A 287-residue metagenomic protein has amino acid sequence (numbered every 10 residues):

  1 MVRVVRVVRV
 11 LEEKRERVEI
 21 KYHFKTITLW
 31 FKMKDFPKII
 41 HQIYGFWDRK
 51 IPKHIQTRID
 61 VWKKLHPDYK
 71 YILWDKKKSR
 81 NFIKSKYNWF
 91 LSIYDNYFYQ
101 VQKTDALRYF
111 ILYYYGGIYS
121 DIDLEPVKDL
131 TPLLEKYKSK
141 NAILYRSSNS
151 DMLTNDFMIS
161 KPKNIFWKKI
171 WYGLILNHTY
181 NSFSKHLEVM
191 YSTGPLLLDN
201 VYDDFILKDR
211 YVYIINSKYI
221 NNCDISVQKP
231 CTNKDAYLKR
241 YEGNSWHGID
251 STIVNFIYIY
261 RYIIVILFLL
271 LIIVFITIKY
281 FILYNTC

Functional and structural regions predicted by a protein language model:
M1-T26, W30: Compositionally biased low-complexity segments enriched in polar/charged residues
V4, D95-F98, Y113: Residue-level detector of transmembrane insertion/anchoring sites
Y22-T104, S120-C287: Glycosyltransferase-associated regions of secretory-pathway enzymes, highlighting luminal stem/catalytic domains
D105-G117: Small-residue hinge/turn detector
